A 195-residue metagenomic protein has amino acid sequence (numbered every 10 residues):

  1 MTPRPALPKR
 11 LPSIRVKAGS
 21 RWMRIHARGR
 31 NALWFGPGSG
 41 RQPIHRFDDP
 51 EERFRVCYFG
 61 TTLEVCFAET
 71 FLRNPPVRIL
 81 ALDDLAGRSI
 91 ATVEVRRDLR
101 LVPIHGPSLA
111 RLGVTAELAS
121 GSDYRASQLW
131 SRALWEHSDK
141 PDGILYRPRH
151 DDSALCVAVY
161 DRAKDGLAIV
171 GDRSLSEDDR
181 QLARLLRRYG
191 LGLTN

Functional and structural regions predicted by a protein language model:
M1-R46, V77-N195: Active-site and NAD+-binding cores of ADP-ribose-processing enzymes
F47-V77: Extended catalytic/binding region for NAD+/ADP-ribose chemistry, centered on the ART fold
